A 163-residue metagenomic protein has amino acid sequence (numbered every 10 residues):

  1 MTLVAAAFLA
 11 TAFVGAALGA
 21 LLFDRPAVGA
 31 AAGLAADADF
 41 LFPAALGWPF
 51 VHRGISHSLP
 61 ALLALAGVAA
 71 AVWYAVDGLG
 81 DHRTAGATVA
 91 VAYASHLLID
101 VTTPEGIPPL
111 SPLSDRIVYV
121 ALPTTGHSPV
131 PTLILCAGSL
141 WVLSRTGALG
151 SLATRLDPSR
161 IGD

Functional and structural regions predicted by a protein language model:
M1-D163: N-terminal membrane-targeting hydrophobic helices
